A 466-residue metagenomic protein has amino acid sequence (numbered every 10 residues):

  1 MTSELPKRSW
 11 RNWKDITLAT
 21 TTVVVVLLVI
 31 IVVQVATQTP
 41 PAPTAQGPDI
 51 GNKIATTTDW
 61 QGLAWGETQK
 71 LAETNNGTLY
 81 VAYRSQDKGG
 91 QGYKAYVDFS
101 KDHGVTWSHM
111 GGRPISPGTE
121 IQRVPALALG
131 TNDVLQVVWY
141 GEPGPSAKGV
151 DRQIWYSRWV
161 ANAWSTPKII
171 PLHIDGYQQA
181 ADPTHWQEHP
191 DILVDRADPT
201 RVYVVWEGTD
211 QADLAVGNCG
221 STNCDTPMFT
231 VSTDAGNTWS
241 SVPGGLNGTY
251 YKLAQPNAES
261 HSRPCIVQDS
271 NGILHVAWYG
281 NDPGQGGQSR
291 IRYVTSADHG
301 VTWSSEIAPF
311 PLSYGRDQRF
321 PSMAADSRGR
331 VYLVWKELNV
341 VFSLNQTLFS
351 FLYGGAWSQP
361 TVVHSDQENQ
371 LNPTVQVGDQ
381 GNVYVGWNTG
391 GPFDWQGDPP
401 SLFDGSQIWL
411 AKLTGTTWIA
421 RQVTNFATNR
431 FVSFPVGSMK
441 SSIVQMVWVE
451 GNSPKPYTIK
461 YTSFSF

Functional and structural regions predicted by a protein language model:
M1-S3: N-terminal intrinsically disordered, acidic low-complexity segments at the extreme N-terminus
R8-T22: N-terminal Sec-pathway targeting helices
T21-V24, N76: Short, surface-exposed loop and linker segments with low hydrophobicity and enrichment for Pro/Ser/Thr
V24, L28-I31: Heptad-repeat coiled-coil amphipathic alpha-helices that mediate oligomerization/assembly
I31-Q46: Sec-dependent signal peptide cleavage junction
P43-F466: Extracellular, repeat-based ectodomains that mediate carbohydrate processing or recognition
